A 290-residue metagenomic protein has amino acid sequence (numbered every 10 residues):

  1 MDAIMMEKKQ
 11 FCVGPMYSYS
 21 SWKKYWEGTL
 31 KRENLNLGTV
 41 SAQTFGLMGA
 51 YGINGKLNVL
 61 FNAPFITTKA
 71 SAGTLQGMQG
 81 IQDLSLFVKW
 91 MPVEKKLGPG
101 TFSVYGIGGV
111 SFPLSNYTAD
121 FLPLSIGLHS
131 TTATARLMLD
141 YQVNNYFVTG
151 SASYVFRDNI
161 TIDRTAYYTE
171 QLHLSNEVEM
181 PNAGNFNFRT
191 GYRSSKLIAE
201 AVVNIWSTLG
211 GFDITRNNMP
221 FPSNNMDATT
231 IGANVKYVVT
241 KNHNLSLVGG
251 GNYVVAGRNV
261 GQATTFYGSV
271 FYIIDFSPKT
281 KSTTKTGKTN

Functional and structural regions predicted by a protein language model:
D2-K9, K56, E94-S103, N145 (+3 more regions): Short loop/turn motifs that connect adjacent beta-strands in outer-membrane beta-barrel proteins
I4, M16, M48-A50, K89-M91 (+4 more regions): Transmembrane beta-barrel domains of outer membrane proteins
E7-K9, S41-F45, M78-L84, F102 (+5 more regions): Residues that define the transmembrane beta-barrel architecture of outer-membrane proteins
K9-F11, Y17, S21, L124-N217: Detector for outer-membrane/organellar transmembrane beta-barrel domains, recognizing the amphipathic beta-strand
F11-P15, V59-F61, L86, F102-G108 (+6 more regions): Transmembrane beta-strands of outer-membrane beta-barrel proteins
Y17-K23, A63-K69, P92, V110-N116 (+6 more regions): Transmembrane beta-strands of outer-membrane beta-barrel pores
Y19-T44, P123-S125: Surface-exposed strand-loop-strand hairpins of Gram-negative outer-membrane beta-barrel proteins
W26-G28, E33-L35, L172-N290: Outer membrane beta-barrel transmembrane domains
